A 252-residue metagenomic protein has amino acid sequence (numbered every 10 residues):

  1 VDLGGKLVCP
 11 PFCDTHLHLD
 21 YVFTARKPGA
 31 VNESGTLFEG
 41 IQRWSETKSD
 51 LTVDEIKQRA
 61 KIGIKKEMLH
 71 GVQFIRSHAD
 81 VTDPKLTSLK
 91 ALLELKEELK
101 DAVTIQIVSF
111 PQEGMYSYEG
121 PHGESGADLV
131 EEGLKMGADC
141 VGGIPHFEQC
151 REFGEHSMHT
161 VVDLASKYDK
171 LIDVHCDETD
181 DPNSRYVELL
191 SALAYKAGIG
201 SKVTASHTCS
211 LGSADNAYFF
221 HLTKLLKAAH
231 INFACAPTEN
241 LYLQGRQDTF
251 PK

Functional and structural regions predicted by a protein language model:
V1-G4: N-terminal metal-binding scaffold of metallo-dependent hydrolase/deaminase domains
K6-P28, E178-D180: Di-metal (Zn2+ and/or Mg2+/Mn2+) metal-binding site signature of metallo-dependent hydrolases with the MBL/beta-CASP
K6-V8, A25-H78, L86-K100, D128-K135: Alpha-helical scaffold segments that flank or form the walls of functional sites
P11-T15, I75-S77, V103-F110, V141-G143 (+3 more regions): Hydrophobic faces of well-ordered beta-strands that scaffold small-molecule active sites in alpha/beta enzyme cores
F23-I56, G137-C140, Y186-T204, H230-N232 (+1 more regions): Active-site gating loops and adjacent loop-to-helix segments of metal-dependent hydrolytic enzymes
Q42-R59, Q106-E124, P145-E152: Active-site mouth loops of central-metabolism enzymes
V81-D83, S109-M115, H146-Q149, E178-P182 (+2 more regions): Active-site-proximal loop/turn and secondary-structure-junction residues that shape catalytic pockets, frequently
T87-E98, G120-S206, S210-N232, Q247-K252: Histidine/acidic residue-rich metal-binding segments in metalloenzymes
